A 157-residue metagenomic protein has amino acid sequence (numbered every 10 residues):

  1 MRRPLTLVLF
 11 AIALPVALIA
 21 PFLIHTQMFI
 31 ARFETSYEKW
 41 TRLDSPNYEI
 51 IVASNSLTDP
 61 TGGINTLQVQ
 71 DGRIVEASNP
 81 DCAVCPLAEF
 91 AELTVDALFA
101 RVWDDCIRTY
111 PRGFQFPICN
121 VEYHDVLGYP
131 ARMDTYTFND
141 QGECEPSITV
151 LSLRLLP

Functional and structural regions predicted by a protein language model:
M1-L5: Positively charged n-region of N-terminal signal peptides that target proteins for export
T6-H25: Hydrophobic membrane-insertion alpha-helices, especially the h-region of bacterial N-terminal signal peptides
I24-K39: Ser/Thr/Pro/Gly-rich low-complexity linker/stalk segments immediately outside membranes or between
Q27-A31, A53, V84-P157: Mature, soluble, non-transmembrane domains
Y37-R42, E122-Y123: Short linear motifs in intrinsically disordered
L43-N55: A short, Trp-centered hydrophobic/proline-enriched beta-strand micro-motif
S45-N47, P60-G62, G72-I74, V126-R132: Coil-to-beta-strand transition motifs
A53-L93: Extracytoplasmic/periplasmic/luminal assembly and interaction segments in envelope/secretory/respiratory proteins
